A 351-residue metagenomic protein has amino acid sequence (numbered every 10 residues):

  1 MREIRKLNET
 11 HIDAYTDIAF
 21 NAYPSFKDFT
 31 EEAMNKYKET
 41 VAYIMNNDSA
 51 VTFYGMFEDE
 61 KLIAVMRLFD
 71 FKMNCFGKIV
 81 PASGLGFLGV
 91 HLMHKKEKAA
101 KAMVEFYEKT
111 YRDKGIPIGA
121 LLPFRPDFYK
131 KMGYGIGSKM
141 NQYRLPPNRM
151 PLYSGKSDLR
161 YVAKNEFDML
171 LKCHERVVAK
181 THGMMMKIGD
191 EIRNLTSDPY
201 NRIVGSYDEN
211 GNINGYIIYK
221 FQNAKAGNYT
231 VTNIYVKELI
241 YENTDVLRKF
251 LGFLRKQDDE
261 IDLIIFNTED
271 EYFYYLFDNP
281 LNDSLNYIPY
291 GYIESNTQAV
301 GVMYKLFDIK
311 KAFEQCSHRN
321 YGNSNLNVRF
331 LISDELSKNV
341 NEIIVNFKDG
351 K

Functional and structural regions predicted by a protein language model:
R2, K6-D13, P24-K27, K156-K351: Intrinsically disordered, low-complexity, positively biased terminal segments
A19, F26-M73, K180-I203, A312-N320: Active-site rim helix/loop that mediates acceptor-substrate recognition in acyltransferases
G55, K61-F71, G84, G89 (+1 more regions): Conserved beta-strand in the GNAT
K72-L85, K95, A224-N233: A conserved beta-turn-beta hairpin within the catalytic core of GNAT-like acetyltransferases that forms part
F87-V90, K96-K109, N243-R255: Conserved acetyl-CoA-binding loop-helix of GNAT-fold acetyltransferases
V104, T110-P123, D259-E269: Conserved GNAT acetyl-CoA-binding A-motif
D113-P117, P123-N141, E271-I288: Conserved active-site alpha-helix within GNAT-family acetyltransferase domains
M140, L145-D158, L171: Contiguous, non-catalytic segments that form substrate-binding/exosite surfaces or channel walls
